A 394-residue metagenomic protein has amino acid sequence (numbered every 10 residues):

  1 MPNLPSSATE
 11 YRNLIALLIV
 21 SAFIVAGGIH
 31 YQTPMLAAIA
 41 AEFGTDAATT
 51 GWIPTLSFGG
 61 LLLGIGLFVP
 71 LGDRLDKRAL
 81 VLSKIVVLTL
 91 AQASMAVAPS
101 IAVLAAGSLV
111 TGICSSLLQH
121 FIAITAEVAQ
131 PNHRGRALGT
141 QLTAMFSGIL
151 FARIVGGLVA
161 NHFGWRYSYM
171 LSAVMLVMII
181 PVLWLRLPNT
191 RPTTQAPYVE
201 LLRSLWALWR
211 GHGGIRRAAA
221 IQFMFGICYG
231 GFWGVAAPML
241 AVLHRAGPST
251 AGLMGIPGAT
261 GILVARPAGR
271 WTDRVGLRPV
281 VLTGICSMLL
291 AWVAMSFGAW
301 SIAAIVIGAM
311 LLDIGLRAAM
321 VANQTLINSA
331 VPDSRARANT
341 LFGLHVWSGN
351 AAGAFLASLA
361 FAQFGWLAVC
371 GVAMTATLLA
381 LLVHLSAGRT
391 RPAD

Functional and structural regions predicted by a protein language model:
P2-A8, L187-A220: Juxtamembrane intracellular "pre-TM" segments in multi-pass secondary transporters
L63-I101: Conserved MFS/SLC helix-loop-helix module at the cytosolic interface between two early adjacent transmembrane helices
G64-D76, L263-L277, F361: Helix-to-loop junctions at the C-terminal end of transmembrane segments in multipass secondary transporters
G107-M145: Cytoplasmic helix-loop-helix junction between adjacent transmembrane helices in 12-TM secondary transporters
T140-L185: Helix-loop-helix hairpin linking two adjacent transmembrane segments in secondary transporters
R278-N323: C-terminal transmembrane helical hairpin of 12-TM major facilitator-type secondary transporters
A330-F364, A373: A late C-terminal transmembrane helix in Major Facilitator Superfamily
